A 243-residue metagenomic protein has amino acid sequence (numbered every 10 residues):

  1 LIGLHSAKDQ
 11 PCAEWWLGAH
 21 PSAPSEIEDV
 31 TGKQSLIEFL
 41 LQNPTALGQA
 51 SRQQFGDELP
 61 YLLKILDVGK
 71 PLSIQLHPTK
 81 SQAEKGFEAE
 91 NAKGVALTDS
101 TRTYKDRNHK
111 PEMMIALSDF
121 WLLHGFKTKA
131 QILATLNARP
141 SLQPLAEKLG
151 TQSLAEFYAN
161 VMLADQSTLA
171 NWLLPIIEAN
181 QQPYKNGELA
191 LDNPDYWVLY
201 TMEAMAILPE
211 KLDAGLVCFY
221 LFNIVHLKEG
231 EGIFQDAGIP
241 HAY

Functional and structural regions predicted by a protein language model:
L1-E188: Transition-metal
P11-A13, H109-P111, L221, E229 (+1 more regions): A generic structural signal for well-ordered coil/turn residues at beta-strand boundaries that shape enzyme active-site
W16, L62-I65, G125, A204 (+2 more regions): Residue-level preference for alpha-helix termini and adjacent loops
G56-E58, N108, V217-Y220, H226 (+1 more regions): Short solvent-exposed loop/turn micro-motifs enriched in small/polar/acidic residues
I74-Q75, L227-Y243: Conserved metal-binding segment of the jelly-roll/cupin
F157-E231: Double-stranded beta-helix
